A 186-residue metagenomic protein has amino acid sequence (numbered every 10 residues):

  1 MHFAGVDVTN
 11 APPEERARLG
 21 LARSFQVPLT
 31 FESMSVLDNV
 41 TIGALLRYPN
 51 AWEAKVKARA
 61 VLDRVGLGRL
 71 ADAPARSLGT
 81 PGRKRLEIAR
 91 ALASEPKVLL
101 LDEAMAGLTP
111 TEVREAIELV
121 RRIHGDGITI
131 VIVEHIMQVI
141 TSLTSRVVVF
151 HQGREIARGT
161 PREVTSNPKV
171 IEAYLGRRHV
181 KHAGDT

Functional and structural regions predicted by a protein language model:
M1-T186: Glycine-rich phosphate-binding loops of nucleotide-dependent enzymes
